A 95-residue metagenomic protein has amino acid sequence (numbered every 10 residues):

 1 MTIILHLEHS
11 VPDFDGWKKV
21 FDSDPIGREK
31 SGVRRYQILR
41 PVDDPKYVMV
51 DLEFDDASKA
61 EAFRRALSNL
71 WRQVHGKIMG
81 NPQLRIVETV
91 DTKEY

Functional and structural regions predicted by a protein language model:
T2-S10, Q37-A66: Short, well-ordered beta-strand segments in beta-rich or mixed alpha/beta enzyme and ligand-binding folds
L5, A62-V74, K93-Y95: Short, surface-exposed, charge-dense and proline/glycine-enriched linear segments
L7, S23, V50-L52, V87-V90: Intrinsic disorder/low-complexity signal
P12-F14, D55-A57, T89-T92: Generic structural motif
P12-Y36, N69-R72: Short amphipathic alpha-helical segments
D22-E29, D44, D55, A62 (+2 more regions): Amphipathic alpha-helical interaction segments
S31-M49, R72-Y95: Glycine-rich beta-strand-turn "strand-cap" elements at beta-sheet edges
